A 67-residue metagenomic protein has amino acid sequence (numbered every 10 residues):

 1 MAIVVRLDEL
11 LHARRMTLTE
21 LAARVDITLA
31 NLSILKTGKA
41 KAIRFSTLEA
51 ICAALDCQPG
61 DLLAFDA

Functional and structural regions predicted by a protein language model:
M1-M16: A short, Lys/Arg-rich alpha-helix, primarily the initiator
D8, T19, E49: Residues within the helices of the helix-turn-helix
H12, A23, A53: Alpha-helical residues within the helix-turn-helix
M16-I34: Short alpha-helical DNA-recognition segment
I34-T37, A64: Phosphate-coordinating loops and pocket residues in cytosolic domains that bind phosphorylated ligands
K39-A50: Short, basic-rich loop-to-helix N-cap that marks the start of a DNA-contacting helix
D56-A67: Short C-terminal boundary/hinge segments that cap the last helix of small helical domains
